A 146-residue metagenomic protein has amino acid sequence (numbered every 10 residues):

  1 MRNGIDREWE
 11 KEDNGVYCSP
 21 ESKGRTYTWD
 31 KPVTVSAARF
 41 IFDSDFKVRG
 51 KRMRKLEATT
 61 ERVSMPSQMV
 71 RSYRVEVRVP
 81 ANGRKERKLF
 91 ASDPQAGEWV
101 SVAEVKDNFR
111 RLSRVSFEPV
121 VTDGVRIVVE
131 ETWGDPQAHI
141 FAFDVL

Functional and structural regions predicted by a protein language model:
M1-I5: Catalytic cores of secreted or luminal carbohydrate-active enzymes
R7-Q95, K106-L146: Aromatic, loop-rich ligand-recognition surfaces of beta-strand-rich domains
V100-E104: Blade-edge beta-strand/turn elements of extracellular beta-propeller and related beta-sheet repeat scaffolds
